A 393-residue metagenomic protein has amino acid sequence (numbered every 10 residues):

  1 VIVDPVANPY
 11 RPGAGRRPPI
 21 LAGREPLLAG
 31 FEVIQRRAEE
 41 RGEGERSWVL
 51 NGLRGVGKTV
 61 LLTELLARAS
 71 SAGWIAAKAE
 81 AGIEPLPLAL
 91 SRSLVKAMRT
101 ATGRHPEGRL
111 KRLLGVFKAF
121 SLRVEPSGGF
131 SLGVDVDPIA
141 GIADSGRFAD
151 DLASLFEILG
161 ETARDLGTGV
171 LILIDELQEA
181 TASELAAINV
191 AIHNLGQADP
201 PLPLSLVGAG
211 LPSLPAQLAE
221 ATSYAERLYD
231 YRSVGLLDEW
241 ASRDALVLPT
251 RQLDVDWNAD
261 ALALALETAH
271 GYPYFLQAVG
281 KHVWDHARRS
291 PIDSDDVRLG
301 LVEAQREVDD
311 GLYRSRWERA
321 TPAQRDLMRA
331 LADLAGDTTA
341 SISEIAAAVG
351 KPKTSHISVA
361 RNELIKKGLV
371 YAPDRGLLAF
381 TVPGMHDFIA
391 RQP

Functional and structural regions predicted by a protein language model:
V1-R46, K96, R112, P200: A short, basic N-terminal segment
I2, A7, R54, D260 (+1 more regions): C-terminal leucine-rich, beta-strand-based interaction scaffolds used for sensing/assembly
E43-E64, V349: Walker A/P-loop nucleotide-binding motif
L66-P85: Conserved catalytic segments around the Walker B and adjacent sensor/switch elements of P-loop NTPase domains
I139-P212: Conserved Walker B catalytic segment
S213-Y229: Short regulatory helix/loop adjacent to the ATP-binding pocket of P-loop NTPases
D230-A241: Conserved AAA+ ATPase "SRH/arginine-finger" region at the nucleotide-binding site
S242-G311: Amphipathic alpha-helical "lid/sensor" segments that cap RecA-like P-loop NTPase cores
